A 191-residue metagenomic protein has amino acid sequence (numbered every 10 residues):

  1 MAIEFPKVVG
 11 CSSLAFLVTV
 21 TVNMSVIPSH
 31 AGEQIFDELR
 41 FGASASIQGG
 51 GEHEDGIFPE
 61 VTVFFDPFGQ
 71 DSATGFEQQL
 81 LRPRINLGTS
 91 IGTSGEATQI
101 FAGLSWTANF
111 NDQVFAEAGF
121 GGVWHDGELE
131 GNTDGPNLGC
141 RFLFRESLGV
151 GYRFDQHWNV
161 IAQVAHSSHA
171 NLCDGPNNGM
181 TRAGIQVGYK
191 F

Functional and structural regions predicted by a protein language model:
M1-Q34: Cleavable N-terminal export/targeting peptides
I35, L81, E96, F110-D112 (+2 more regions): Short coil turns and loop connectors of transmembrane beta-barrels in diderm outer membranes and organellar homologs
L39, F68-A73, D112-A116, Q156-A162: Repeated loop/turn-to-beta-strand initiation elements of outer-membrane beta-barrel proteins
L39-I47, L80-T93, V164-S168: Transmembrane beta-strand segments that form the barrel wall of outer-membrane beta-barrel proteins
S46, E117-S147, G151, W158-I161: Outer-membrane beta-barrel translocator/channel fold
I47-D55, T89-I100, F110-D112, L172-N178: Solvent-exposed loop/turn segments connecting transmembrane beta-strands in outer-membrane beta-barrel proteins
I57-V63, G179-F191: Outer-membrane beta-barrel "beta-signal"
F65-G69, E77-Q79, A108-D112, F154-Q156 (+1 more regions): Outer-membrane beta-barrel strand-turn architecture
